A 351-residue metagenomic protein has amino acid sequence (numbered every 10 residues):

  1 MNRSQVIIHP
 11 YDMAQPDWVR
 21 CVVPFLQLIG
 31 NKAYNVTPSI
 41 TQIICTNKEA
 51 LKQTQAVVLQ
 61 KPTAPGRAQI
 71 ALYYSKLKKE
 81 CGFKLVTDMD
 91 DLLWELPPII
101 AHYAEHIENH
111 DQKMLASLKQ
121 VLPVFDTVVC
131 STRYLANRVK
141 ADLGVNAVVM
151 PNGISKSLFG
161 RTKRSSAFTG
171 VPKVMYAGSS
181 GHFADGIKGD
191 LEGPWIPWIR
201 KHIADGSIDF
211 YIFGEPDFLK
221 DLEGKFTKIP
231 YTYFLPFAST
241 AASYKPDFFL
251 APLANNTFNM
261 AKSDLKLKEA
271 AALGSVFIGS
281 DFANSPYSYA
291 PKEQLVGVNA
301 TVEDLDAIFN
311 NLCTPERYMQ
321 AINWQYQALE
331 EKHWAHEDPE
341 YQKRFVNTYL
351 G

Functional and structural regions predicted by a protein language model:
M1-A64: N-terminal pre-catalytic "stem/leader" segment of glycosyltransferase-like enzymes
I8-P24, G153-Y244: Conserved catalytic-core segment of nucleotide-activated headgroup transferases in glycan assembly
D12, T87-L115, T169-G170, S179-S180: Acceptor-binding helix/loop patch of EC 2.4 sugar-transfer enzymes, predominantly nucleotide-sugar-dependent
S75-K76, I107-V128: Membrane-proximal helix-turn-helix segments that form the acceptor-binding/catalytic region of lipid-linked
E95, F183-D190, L235, S239-A272 (+1 more regions): Nucleotide-sugar-dependent
V124-K140, G144-R161: Donor nucleotide-sugar binding/catalytic pocket of nucleotide-sugar-dependent glycosyltransferases
P291-E303, N310-E316: Conserved acidic donor-binding segment of nucleotide-sugar-dependent glycosyltransferases
E303, C313-L350: A charged, aromatic-enriched C-terminal amphipathic alpha-helix characteristic of glycosyltransferases across folds
